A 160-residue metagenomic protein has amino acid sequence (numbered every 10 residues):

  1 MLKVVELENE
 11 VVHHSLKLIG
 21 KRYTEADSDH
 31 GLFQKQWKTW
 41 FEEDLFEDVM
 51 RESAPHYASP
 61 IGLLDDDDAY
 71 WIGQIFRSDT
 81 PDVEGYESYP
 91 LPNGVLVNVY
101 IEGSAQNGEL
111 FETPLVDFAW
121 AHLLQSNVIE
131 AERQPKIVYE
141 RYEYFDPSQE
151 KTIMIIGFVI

Functional and structural regions predicted by a protein language model:
M1-I160: A solvent-exposed interaction/effector surface
